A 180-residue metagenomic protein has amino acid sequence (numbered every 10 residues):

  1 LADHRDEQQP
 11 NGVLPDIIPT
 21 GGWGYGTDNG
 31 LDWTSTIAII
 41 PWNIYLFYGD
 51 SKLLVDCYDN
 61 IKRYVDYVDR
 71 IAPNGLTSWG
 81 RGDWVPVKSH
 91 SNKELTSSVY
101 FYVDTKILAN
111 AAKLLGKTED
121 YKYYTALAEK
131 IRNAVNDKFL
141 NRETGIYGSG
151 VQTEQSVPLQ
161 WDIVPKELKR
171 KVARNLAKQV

Functional and structural regions predicted by a protein language model:
L1-V180: Active-site core of glycosidic bond-cleaving carbohydrate-active enzymes
